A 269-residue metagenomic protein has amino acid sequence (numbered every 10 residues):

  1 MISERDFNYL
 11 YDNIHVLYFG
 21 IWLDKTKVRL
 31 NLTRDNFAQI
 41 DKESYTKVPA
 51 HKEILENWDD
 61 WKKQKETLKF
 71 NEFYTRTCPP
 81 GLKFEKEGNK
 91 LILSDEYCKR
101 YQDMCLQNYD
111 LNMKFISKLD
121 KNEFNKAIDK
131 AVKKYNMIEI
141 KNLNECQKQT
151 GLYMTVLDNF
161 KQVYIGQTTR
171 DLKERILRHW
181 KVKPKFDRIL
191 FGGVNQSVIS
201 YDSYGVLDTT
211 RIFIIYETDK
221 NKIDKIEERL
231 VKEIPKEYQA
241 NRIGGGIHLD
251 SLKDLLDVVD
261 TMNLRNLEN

Functional and structural regions predicted by a protein language model:
M1-T150, D158, T169-N269: Boundary/linker segments flanking structured domains
V156-I165: Active-site beta-strand-loop-beta-strand hairpin of nuclease catalytic cores that positions key catalytic residues
